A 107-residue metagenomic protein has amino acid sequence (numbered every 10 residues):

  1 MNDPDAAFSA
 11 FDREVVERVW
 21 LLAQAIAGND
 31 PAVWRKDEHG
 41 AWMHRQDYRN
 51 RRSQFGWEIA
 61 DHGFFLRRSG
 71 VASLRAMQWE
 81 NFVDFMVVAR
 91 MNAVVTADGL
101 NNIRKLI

Functional and structural regions predicted by a protein language model:
N2-D47, L66: Short, charged surface segments at domain edges that flank catalytic/cofactor-binding sites
A6, A25, N29, S73 (+2 more regions): A detector for short metal-coordination/catalytic motifs
G40-A97: Histidine-centered nuclease catalytic patch
